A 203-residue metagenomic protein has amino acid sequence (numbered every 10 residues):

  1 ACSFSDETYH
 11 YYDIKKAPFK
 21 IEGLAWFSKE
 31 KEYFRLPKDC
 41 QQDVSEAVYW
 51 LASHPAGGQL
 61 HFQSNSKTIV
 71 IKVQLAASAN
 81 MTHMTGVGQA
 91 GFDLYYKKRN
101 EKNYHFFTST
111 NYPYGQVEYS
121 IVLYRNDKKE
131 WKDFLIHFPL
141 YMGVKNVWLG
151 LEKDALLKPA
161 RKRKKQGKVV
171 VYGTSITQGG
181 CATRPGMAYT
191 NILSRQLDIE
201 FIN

Functional and structural regions predicted by a protein language model:
A1-K168: N-terminal secretory targeting modules
Q166-T190: Catalytic nucleophile-elbow at a beta strand-turn-alpha helix junction centered on a G-D-S/GDSL motif, marking
T190-I202: Short helix-loop-beta junction
